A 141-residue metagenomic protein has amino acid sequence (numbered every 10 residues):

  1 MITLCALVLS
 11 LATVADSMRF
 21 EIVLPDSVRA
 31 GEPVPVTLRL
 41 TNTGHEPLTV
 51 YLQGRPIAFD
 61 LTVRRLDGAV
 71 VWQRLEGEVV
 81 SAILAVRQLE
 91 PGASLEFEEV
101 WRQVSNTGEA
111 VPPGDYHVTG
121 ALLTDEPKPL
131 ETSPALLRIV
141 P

Functional and structural regions predicted by a protein language model:
I2-A12: Sec-dependent N-terminal signal peptides
V14-V34, R39: N-terminal edge beta-strand
D16-F20, T41-W101, S105-N106, D115-L122: Contiguous segments within soluble domain cores/interaction surfaces
I22, V34-V36, F97, L122-K128: Structured catalytic/translocation cores of nucleotide/phosphate-coupled proteins
R29-E32, G54, V111-P113, L130: Short coil/turn motifs at beta-sheet boundaries
S105-P141: Terminal connector regions
